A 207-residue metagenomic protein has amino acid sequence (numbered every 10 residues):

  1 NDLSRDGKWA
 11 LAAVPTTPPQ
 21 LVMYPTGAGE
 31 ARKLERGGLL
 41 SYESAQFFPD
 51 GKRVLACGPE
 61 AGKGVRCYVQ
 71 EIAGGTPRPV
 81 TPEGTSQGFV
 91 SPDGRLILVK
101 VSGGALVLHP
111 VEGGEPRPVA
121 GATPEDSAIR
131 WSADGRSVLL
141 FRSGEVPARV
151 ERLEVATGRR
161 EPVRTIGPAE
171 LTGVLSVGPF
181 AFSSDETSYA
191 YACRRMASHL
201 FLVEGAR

Functional and structural regions predicted by a protein language model:
N1-K8: Short intrinsically disordered, low-complexity coil segments enriched in acidic
K8-E35, P49-R53, C57-P79, R95-L96 (+5 more regions): Beta-propeller blade-edge and WD-like acidic-aromatic loop motif
P18, Y42, G64, T85 (+3 more regions): Short coil/loop residues immediately preceding or within conserved phosphate-binding loops of NTP-utilizing enzyme
G37-Y42, E83-G88, A122-S127, G167-T172: Short coil/turn segments at the loop-to-beta-strand junctions that recur within blades of beta-propeller repeat folds
Q87-P92, L96: C-terminal extracellular loops and terminal segments of Gram-negative outer membrane beta-barrel proteins
V174-T187: Signature of short aromatic-glycine-proline-rich micro-motifs recurring in repeat-based ectodomains
